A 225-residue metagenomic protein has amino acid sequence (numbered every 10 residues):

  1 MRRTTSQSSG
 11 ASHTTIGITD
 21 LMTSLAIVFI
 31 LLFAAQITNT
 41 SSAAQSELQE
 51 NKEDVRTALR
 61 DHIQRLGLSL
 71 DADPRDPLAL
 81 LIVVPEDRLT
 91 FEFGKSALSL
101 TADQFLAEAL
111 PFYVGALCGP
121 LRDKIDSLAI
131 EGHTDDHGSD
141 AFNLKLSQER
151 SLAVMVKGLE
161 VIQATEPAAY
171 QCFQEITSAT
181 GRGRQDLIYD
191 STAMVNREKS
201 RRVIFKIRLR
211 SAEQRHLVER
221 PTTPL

Functional and structural regions predicted by a protein language model:
M1-L68: Short terminal targeting/anchoring segments
R65-D76, R122-S127, F173, S178: Short beta-strand elements
R75-E108, H137-A141: Short, solvent-exposed beta-strand/turn patches at coil↔beta or beta↔helix junctions that act as interaction loops
L78-L80, P85-D87, G94, K124-D126 (+2 more regions): Envelope-exposed proteins and targeting segments
F91-A129, L159-Q163, E213-E219: Periplasmic peptidoglycan-binding/anchoring modules of Gram-negative envelope and division proteins
E131-R210: Periplasmic OmpA-like peptidoglycan-binding domain that tethers envelope proteins to the cell wall
R220-L225: Short, cationic low-complexity segments
